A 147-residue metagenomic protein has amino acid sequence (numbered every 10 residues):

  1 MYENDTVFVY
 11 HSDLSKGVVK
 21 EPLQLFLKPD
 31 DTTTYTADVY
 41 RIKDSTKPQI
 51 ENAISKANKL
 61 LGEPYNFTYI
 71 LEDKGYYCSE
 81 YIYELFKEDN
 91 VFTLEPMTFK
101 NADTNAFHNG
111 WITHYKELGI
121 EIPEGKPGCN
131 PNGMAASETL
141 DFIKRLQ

Functional and structural regions predicted by a protein language model:
M1-D38, Y65-D73: Glycine-rich catalytic cores of cysteine/serine-nucleophile enzymes that process amide/ester linkages in cell-envelope
T34-K100: Active-site nucleophile-His-acid catalytic modules used for acyl/amide transfer and hydrolysis across diverse enzymes
E72-Q147: Activation targets extended, charge/polar-rich intrinsically disordered C-terminal tails
